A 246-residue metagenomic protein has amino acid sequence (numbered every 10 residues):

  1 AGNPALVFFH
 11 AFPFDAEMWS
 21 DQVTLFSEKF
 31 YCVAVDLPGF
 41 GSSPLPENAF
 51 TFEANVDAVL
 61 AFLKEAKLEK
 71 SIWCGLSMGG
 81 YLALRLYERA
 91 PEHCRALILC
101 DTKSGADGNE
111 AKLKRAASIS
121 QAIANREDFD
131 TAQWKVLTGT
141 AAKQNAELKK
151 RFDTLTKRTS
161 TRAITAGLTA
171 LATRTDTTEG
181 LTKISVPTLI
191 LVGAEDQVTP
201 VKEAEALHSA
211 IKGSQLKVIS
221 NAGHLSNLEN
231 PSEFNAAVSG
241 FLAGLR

Functional and structural regions predicted by a protein language model:
A1-N48, F52, F62: Conserved HGGG/HGGXW glycine-rich cap/lid loop of the alpha/beta-hydrolase fold
A54-S71: Conserved acidic catalytic loop of the alpha/beta-hydrolase fold
G75, G79, A83: Gly/Ala-rich beta-loop-alpha elbow adjacent to hydrolase catalytic centers
L84-D130: Flexible "cap/lid" loop of the alpha/beta hydrolase fold
D107-L113, A124-K183: Conserved alpha/beta-hydrolase catalytic His-Asp/Glu region
I184, I190-V192, D196: Short beta-strand/loop motif that positions the catalytic acidic residue of the alpha/beta-hydrolase fold
Q197-E203: Conserved alpha/beta-hydrolase "acid-adjacent" motif
S214-R246: Catalytic active-site module of serine/aspartate enzymes centered on a nucleophile-bearing elbow/loop
